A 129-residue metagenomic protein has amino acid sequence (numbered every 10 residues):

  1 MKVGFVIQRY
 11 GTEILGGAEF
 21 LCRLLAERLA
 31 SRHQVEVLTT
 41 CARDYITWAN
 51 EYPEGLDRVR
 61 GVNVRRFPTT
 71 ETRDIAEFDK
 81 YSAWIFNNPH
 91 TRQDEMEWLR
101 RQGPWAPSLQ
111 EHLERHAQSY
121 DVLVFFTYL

Functional and structural regions predicted by a protein language model:
M1-P68: N-terminal subdomain of nucleotide-sugar transferases
A30, A117-Q118: Short conserved AdoMet
T40-A117: A conserved catalytic-core segment of Leloir-type glycosyltransferases
D121-V122: Structural motif
F126-Y128: Short, solvent-exposed amphipathic helices
